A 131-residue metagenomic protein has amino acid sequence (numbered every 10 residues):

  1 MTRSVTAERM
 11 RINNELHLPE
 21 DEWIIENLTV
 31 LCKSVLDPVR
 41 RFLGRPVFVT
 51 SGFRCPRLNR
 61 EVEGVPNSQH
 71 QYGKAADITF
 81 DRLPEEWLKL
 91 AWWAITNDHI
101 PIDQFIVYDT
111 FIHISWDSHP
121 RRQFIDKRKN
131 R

Functional and structural regions predicted by a protein language model:
M1-F42, V107, D117, R121 (+1 more regions): Extracytoplasmic cell-surface/polysaccharide-interacting catalytic and binding patches
L31-V35, L58, K74, E86 (+1 more regions): Amphipathic alpha-helical interface surfaces
S34-E63: Extended, low-complexity, intrinsically disordered C-terminal regulatory tails of eukaryotic serine/threonine kinases
F42-G44, Q71-A75: Short connector loops at helix/strand junctions that flank enzyme active sites, especially segments positioning acidic
V47, A76, I112: A broad, low-specificity signal marking well-ordered, structured residues that form hydrophobic/aromatic
R54, P66, A75: Gly/Ser/Thr-rich beta-alpha loop segments that engage phosphate groups in nucleotides
N67, Q71-Y72, F80-R131: Catalytic cores and adjacent binding grooves of peptidoglycan-active enzymes
